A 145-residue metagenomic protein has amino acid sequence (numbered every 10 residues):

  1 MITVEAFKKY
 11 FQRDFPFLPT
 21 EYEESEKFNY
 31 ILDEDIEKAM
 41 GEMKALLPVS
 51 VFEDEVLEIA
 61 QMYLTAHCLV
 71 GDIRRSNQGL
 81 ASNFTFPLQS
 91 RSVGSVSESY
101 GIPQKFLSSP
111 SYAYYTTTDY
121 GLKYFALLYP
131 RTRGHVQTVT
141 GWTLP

Functional and structural regions predicted by a protein language model:
M1-A60, T117-P145: Conserved short "hinge" loops at termini or chain/domain junctions
E55-M62, L80, F84: A sequence-level detector of short, solvent-exposed, charge-rich linear segments
I59-R74: Short, hydrophobic/amphipathic alpha-helical patches that form generic packing surfaces within helical domains
V70-P145: Short loop/turn elements at secondary-structure junctions
